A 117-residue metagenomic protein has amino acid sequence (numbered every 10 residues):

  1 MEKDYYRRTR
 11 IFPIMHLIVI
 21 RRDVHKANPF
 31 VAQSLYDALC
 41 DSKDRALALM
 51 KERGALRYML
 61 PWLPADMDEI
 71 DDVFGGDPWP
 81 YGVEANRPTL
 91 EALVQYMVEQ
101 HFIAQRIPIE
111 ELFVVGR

Functional and structural regions predicted by a protein language model:
M1-M50: Pocket-lining segment of extracytoplasmic ligand-binding domains
K51, A55-R117: An extracytoplasmic/periplasmic, membrane-proximal ligand-sensing/linker region
